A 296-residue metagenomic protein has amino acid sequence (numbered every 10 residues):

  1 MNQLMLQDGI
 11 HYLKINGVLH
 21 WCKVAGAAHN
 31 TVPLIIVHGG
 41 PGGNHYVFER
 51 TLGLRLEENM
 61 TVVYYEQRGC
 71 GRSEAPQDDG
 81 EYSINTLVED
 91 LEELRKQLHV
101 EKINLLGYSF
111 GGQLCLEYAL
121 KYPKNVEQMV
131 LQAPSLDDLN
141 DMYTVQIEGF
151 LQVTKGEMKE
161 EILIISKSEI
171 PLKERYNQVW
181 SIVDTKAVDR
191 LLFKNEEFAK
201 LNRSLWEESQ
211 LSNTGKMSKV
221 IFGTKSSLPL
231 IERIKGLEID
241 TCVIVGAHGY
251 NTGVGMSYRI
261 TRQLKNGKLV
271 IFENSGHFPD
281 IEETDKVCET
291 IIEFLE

Functional and structural regions predicted by a protein language model:
N2-L19: N-terminal cap/lid segment of alpha/beta-hydrolase-fold proteins
V18-A75, G80: Conserved HGGG/HGGXW glycine-rich cap/lid loop of the alpha/beta-hydrolase fold
V63-Y108, E289: Active-site loop/oxyanion-hole signature of alpha/beta-hydrolase fold enzymes
E101-T144: Conserved hydrolase catalytic core segment
M129-E169: Flexible "cap/lid" loop of the alpha/beta hydrolase fold
F150, S166-C242: Alpha/beta-hydrolase
I231-F272: Conserved loop-alpha-helix segment in the C-terminal half of the alpha/beta-hydrolase fold that carries the catalytic
G267-E296: Catalytic active-site module of serine/aspartate enzymes centered on a nucleophile-bearing elbow/loop
